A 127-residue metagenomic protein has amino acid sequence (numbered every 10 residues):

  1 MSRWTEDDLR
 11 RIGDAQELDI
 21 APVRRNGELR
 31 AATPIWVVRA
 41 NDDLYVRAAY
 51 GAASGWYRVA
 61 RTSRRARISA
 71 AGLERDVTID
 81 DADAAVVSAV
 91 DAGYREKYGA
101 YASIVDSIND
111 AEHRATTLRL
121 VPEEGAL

Functional and structural regions predicted by a protein language model:
M1-D19: Extreme N-terminal tail/first-helix region
E6-D8, V23-R24, I104-S107: Short, P/G- and charge-enriched loop/turn segments at secondary-structure junctions
A15-Y50, Y57-R58, A66, T78: Short beta-strand segments
Y50-E124: Short, structured beta-strand-loop surface elements
